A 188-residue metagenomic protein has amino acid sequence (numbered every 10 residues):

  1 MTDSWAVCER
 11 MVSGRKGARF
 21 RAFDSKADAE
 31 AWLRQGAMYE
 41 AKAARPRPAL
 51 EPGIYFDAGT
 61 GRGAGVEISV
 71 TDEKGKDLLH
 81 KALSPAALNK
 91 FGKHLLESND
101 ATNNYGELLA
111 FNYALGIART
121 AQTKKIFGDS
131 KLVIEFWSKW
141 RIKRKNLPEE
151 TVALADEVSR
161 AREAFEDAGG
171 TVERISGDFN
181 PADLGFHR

Functional and structural regions predicted by a protein language model:
M1-A18, W32-Y39, L83-A86: Short aromatic-glycine-(Arg/Gly/Cys) micro-motifs in beta-strand/loop hairpins
A18-D24: Conserved short beta-strand edge segments in small beta-sheet-based binding/regulatory domains
K26-E30, R62, D178-L184: A short acidic, often aromatic-flanked loop/helix-cap motif at beta-alpha or helix-coil junctions that lines enzyme
D28-A49: Low-complexity, Ser/Pro/Thr/Glu/Lys-rich regulatory segments of predominantly eukaryotic nuclear proteins, containing
W32, P52, R62, A168-T171 (+1 more regions): Polar low-complexity intrinsically disordered regions
R45-Y105, I117: RNase H-like nuclease fold core
F111-H187: RNase H catalytic domain
